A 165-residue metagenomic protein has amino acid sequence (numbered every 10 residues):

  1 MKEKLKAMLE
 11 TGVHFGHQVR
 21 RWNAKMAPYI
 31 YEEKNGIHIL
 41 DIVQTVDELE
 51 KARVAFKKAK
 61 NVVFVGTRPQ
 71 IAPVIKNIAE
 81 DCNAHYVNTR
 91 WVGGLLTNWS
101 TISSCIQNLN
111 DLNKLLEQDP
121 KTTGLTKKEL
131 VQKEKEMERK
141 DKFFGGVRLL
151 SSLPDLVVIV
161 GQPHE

Functional and structural regions predicted by a protein language model:
M1-N61, T67-R68, A72-L116, L130 (+2 more regions): N-terminal cationic and glycine-rich segments that engage phosphates or anionic surfaces
M8, K140-E165: Positively charged, low-complexity, intrinsically disordered RNA-binding extensions
F64-V65, I159: Active-site-adjacent beta-strand anchor residues
L109, N113-L149: Internal catalytic-core helix/loop-beta-alpha segment that presents or stabilizes conserved functional determinants
